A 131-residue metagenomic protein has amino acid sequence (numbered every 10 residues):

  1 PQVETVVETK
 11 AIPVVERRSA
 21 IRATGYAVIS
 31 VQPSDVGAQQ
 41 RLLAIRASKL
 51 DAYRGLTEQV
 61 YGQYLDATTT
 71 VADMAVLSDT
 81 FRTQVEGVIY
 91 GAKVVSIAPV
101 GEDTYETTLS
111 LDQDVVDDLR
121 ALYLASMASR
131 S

Functional and structural regions predicted by a protein language model:
P1-S131: Domain-level marker for long, solvent-exposed, non-transmembrane regions
